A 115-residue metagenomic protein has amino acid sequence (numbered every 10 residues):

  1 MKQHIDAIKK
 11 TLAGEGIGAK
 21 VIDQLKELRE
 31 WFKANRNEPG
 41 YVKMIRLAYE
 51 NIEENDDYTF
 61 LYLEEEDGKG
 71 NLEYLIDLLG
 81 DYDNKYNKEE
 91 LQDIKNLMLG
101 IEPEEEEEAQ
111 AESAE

Functional and structural regions predicted by a protein language model:
M1-A34, P39-E115: C-terminal-biased regions
